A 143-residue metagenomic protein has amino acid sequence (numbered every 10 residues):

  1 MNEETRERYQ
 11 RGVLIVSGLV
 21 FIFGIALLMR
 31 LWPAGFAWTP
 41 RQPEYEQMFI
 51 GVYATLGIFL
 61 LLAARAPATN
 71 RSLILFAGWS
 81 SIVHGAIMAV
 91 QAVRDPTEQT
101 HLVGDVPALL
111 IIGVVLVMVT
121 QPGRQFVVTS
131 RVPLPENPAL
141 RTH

Functional and structural regions predicted by a protein language model:
M1-E7, L31, G35, L60-I74 (+1 more regions): Juxtamembrane membrane-water interface segments of multi-pass membrane proteins, especially cytoplasmic-side
R6-E44: Membrane-helix boundary elements
G18-L27, P43-R65, F76-A86: Core segments of alpha-helical transmembrane spans in multipass integral membrane proteins
G18-M29, P107-Q121: Hydrophobic core of alpha-helical transmembrane segments in multi-pass integral membrane proteins
A37-Y45, L75, T97-A108: Non-cytosolic membrane-interface motifs at loop->transmembrane helix junctions
I74-S80, R131-P135: Central hydrophobic cores of alpha-helical transmembrane segments in multi-pass integral membrane proteins
A86-G104, Q121-P122: Membrane-helix boundary connector in multi-pass membrane proteins
L110-L134, H143: Membrane-water interface at the C-terminal end of transmembrane alpha helices
